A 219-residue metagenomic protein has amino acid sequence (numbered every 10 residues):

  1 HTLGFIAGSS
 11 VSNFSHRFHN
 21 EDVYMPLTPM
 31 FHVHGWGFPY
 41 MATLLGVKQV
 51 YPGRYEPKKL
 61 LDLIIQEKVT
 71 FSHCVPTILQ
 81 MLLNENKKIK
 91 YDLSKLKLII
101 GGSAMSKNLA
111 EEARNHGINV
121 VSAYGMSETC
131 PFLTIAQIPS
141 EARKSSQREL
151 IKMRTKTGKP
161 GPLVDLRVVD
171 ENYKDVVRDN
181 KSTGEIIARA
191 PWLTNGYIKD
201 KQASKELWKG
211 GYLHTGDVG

Functional and structural regions predicted by a protein language model:
F5, E56, I78-L79, M105 (+1 more regions): Alpha-helix capping/helix-boundary segments
F5-V23, F31-T70, E85: Conserved AMP-binding/adenylation subdomain of ANL enzymes
P26-L27, Y51, I99-G101, K156 (+4 more regions): Thr-Gly-centered strand-to-loop micro-motif
T28-H32, G125, P191-W192, G210: AMP-binding (ANL) adenylation modules
L44, V69-C74, L83-K152, D165 (+1 more regions): Gly/Ser/Thr-rich phosphate-binding loop
T157, R178-D179, E185-G219: Conserved ATP-binding/catalytic segment of the ANL
P162-V164, G184: Change "...and in nucleic-acid phosphodiester-cleaving endonucleases..." to "...and in nucleic-acid processing enzymes
